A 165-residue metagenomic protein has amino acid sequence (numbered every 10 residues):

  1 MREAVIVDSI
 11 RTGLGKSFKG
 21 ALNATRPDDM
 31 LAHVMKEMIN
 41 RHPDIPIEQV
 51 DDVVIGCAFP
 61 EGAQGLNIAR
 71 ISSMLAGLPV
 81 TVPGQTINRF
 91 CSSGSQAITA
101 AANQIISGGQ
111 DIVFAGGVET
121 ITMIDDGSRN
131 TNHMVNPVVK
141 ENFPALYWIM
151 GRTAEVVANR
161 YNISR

Functional and structural regions predicted by a protein language model:
M1-A4, S17-I45, G62-L66, S73-R165: Acyl-thioester C-C bond-transforming condensing/cleaving domain
S9-L14: Short polar catalytic/cofactor-binding loops
Q49-G56, F114: Short glycine-rich phosphate-binding loop at a beta-alpha junction
I55-A63: A glycine-/small-polar-enriched, mobile loop at the entrance of the PLP active site in fold-type I
